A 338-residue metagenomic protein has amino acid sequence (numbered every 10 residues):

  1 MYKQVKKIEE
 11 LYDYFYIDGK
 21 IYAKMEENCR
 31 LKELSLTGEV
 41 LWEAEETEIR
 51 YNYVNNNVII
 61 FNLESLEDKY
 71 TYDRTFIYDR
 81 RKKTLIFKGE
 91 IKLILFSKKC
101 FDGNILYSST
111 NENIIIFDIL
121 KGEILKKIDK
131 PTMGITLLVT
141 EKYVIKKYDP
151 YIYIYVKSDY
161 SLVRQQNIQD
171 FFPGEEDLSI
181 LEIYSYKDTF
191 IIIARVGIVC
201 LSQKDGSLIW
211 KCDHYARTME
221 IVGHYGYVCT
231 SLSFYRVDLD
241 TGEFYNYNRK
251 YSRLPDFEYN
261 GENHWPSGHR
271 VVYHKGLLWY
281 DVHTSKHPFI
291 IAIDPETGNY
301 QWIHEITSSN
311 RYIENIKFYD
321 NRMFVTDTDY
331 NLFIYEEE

Functional and structural regions predicted by a protein language model:
M1-I91, D118, G122, K126-I128 (+2 more regions): N-terminal "mature head" segments of proteins
Y2-I8, G38-A44, K83-E90, E123-D129 (+4 more regions): A short beta-strand motif characteristic of beta-propeller blades
K7-G19, E45-V58, E90-G103, D129-K142 (+5 more regions): Repeated scaffold domains used in trafficking and secretory/extracellular systems, primarily beta-propellers
D18-E26, N57-Y70, D102-S109, K142-K147 (+5 more regions): Short beta-strand elements that form the blades of beta-propeller/WD-repeat-like and other beta-sheet-rich scaffold
N28-E33, E67-I77, N111-I116, D149-Y155 (+4 more regions): Structural motif
S35-G38, D79-K82, D118-G122, K157-Y160 (+4 more regions): Short loop/turn segments that connect beta-strands within beta-propeller blades
Y107-W210: Solenoidal tandem-repeat scaffolds enriched in leucines and small polar residues
T307-E338: Blade-level signature of beta-propeller repeat domains, shared across WD40, Kelch, NHL, RCC1 and BNR/Asp-box propellers
